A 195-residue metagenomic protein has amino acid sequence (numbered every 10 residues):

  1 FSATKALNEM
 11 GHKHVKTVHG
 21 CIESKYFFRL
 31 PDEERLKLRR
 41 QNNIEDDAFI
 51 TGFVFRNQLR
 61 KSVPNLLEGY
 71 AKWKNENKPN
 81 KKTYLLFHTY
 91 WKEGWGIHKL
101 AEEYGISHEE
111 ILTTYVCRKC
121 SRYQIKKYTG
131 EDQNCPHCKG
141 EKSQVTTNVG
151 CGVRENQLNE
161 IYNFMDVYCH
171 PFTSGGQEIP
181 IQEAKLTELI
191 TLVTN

Functional and structural regions predicted by a protein language model:
F1-L36, L112-Y115: Donor nucleotide-sugar binding/catalytic pocket of nucleotide-sugar-dependent glycosyltransferases
L30-I50, N77-N80: Nucleotide-sugar donor-binding and catalytic loop/hinge architecture of NDP-sugar-dependent glycosyltransferases
I44-K61, L67, L85-T89: Conserved donor-binding/catalytic core segment of Leloir-type glycosyltransferases
W95-E160: Nucleotide-activated donor-binding/catalytic signature segment of Leloir-type glycosyltransferases, i.e., the conserved
L158-N159, I181-L186: Short alpha-helical segment that forms part of, or immediately flanks, the ligand-binding pocket in carbohydrate-active
Y168-C169: A short hydrophobic beta-strand element within the catalytic core of glycosyltransferases that build diverse glycans
T173: Aromatic "clamp/platform" in nucleotide-sugar-dependent glycosyltransferases that forms part of the donor/acceptor
I190-T194: Short hydrophobic beta-strand element within catalytic cores of glycosyltransferases and related nucleotide-activated
